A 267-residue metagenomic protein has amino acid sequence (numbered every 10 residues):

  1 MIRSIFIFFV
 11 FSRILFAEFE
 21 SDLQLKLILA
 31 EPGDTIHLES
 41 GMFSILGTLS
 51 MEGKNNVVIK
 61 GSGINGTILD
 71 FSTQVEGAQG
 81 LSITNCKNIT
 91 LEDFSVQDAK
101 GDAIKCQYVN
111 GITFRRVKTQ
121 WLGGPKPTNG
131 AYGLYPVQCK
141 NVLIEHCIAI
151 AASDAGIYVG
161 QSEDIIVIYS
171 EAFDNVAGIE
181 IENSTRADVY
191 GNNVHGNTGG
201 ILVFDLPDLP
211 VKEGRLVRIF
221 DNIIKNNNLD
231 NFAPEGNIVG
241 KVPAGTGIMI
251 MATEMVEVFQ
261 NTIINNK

Functional and structural regions predicted by a protein language model:
I2-I14: Sec-dependent N-terminal signal peptides
L15-E39: Acidic Gly/Asp/Thr-rich repetitive segments characteristic of extracellular carbohydrate-active and adhesion proteins
E18-S21, H37, G53-K100, G123: Right-handed parallel beta-helix/beta-spiral solenoid domain characteristic of secreted/periplasmic
E20-Q24, I45-L46, S72-S82, D98-K105 (+5 more regions): Extracellular beta-strand/beta-solenoid scaffold signature
L23-E31, S44-G53, I59, L69-S72 (+2 more regions): Short, T/G/N/S-enriched strand-turn elements that build extracellular solenoid repeat scaffolds
P32-T35, E52-V58, G80-E92, Y108-R116 (+6 more regions): Surface-exposed loop/turn motifs in large extracellular/passenger domains
I59-K60, N227-A233: Proline-centered turn/helix-capping motifs that create local helix->coil transitions or kinks
